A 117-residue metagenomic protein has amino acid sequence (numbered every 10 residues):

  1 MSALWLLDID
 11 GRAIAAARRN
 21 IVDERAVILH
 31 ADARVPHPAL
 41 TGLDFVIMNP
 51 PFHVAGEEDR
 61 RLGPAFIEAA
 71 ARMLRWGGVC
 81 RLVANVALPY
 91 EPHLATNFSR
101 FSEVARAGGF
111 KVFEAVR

Functional and structural regions predicted by a protein language model:
M1-R117: S-adenosylmethionine
